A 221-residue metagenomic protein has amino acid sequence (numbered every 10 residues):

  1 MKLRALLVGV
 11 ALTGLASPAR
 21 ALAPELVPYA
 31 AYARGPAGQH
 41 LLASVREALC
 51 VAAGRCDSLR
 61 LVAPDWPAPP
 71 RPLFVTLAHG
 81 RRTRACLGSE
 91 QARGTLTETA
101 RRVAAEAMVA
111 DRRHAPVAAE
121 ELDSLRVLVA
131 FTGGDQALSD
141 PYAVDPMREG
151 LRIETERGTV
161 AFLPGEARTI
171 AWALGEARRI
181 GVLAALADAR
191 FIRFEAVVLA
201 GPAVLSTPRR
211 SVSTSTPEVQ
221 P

Functional and structural regions predicted by a protein language model:
M1-R4: Positively charged n-region of N-terminal signal peptides that target proteins for export
L6-G14: Bacterial N-terminal signal peptides
A16-P18: N-terminal signal peptide c-region/cleavage motif recognized by signal peptidases
L22-P221: Basic nucleic-acid-binding interfaces
